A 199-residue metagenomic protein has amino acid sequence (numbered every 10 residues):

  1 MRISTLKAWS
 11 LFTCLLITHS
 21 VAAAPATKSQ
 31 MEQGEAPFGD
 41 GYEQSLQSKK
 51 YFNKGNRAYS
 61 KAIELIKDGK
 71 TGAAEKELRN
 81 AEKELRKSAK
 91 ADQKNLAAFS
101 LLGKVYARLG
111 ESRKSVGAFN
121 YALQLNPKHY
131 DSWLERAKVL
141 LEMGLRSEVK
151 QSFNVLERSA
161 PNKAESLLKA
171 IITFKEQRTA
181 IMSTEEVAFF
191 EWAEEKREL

Functional and structural regions predicted by a protein language model:
Q33-A36, V155-L199: Terminal, low-structured helical/coil segments at or just beyond the last alpha-helical repeat
S60, R108, E142-M143, Q177: Register position in tetratricopeptide repeats
K83, K87-K90, N120-Q124, E157-R158: Conserved structural position within tetratricopeptide repeats
A98, S132, E165-S166: TPR alpha-solenoid repeat register
L101, E135, K169-A170: Canonical tetratricopeptide repeat
